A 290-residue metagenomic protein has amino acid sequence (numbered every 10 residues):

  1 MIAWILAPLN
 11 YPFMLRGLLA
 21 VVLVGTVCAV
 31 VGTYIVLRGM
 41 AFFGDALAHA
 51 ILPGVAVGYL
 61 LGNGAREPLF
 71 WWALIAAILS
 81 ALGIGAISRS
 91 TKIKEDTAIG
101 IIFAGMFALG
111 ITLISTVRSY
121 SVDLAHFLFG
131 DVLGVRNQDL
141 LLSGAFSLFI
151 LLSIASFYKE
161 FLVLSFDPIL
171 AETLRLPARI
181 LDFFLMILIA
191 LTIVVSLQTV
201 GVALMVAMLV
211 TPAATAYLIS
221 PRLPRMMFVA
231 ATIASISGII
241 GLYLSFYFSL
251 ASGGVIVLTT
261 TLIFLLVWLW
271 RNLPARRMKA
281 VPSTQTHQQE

Functional and structural regions predicted by a protein language model:
M1-T26: Membrane-interfacial amphipathic/re-entrant helices at transmembrane-helix boundaries
W4-P8, M14, I99-K159: Transmembrane helix-bundle core of multi-pass membrane transporters and related energy-transducing complexes
L18-L23, F70-I75, G100-I101, L140-A145 (+3 more regions): Hydrophobic alpha-helical transmembrane segments
V22, T26-V30, I75-G83, L109 (+5 more regions): Generic alpha-helical transmembrane segments of integral inner-membrane proteins, especially permease/transport modules
T33-A48, L52-Y120, Y217-F228, S245-F248 (+1 more regions): Short loop segments and helix-boundary regions at transmembrane helix junctions of multi-pass inner-membrane proteins
D139-P212: Helix-loop-helix "hairpin" substructures at the membrane interface of multi-pass membrane proteins
T199, A203-G254: Transmembrane alpha-helical segments in multi-pass inner-membrane proteins
L250-E290: Cytosolic-side transmembrane-helix boundaries in multi-pass membrane proteins
